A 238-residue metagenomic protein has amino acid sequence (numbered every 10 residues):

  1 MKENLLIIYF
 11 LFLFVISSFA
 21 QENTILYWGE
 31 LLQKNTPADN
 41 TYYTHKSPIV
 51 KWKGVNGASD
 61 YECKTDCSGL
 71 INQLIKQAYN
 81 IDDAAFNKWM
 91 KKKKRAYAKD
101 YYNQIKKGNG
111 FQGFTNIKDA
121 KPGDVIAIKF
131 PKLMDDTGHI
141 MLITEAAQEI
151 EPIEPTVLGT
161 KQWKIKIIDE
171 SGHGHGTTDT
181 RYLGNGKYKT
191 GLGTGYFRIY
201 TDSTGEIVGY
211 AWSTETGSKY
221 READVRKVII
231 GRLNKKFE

Functional and structural regions predicted by a protein language model:
M1: Cell-wall glycan-active module
N4-I16: Sec-dependent N-terminal signal peptides
Y9, S59-D60, F111-Q112: Generic anion/oxyanion-binding catalytic loop in active/binding sites
A20-N87, S213-E238: N-terminal capping segments
I49-A58, E149-T160, Y188: Low-complexity, polar-biased intrinsically disordered regions enriched in Pro/Ser/Thr/Gly
F86-G174: ...with weaker cross-activation on analogous glycine-rich loops/strands in unrelated enzymes
K161, K166-E238: Low-complexity, Gly/Ser/Thr/Pro-rich intrinsically disordered linker/tail segments
